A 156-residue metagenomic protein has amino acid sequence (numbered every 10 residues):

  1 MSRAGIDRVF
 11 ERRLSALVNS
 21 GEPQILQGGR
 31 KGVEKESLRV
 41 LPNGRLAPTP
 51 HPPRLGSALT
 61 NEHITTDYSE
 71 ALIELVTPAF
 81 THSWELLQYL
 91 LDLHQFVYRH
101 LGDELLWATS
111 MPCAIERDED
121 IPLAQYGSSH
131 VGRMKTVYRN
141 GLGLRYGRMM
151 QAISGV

Functional and structural regions predicted by a protein language model:
M1-G143, A152: Terminal catalytic/cofactor-binding subdomain
Y146-V156: Conserved catalytic-core segments centered on acid/base and nucleophilic motifs
